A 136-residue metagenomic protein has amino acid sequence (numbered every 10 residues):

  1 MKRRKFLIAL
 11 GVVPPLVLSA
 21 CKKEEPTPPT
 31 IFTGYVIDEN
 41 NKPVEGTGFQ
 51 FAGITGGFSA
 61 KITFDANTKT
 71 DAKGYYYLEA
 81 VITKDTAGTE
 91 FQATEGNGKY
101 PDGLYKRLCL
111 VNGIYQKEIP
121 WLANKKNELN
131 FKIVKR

Functional and structural regions predicted by a protein language model:
R3-L7: N-terminal export leaders
P14-I31, Y35-N40, K135: Beta-strand-rich domain onsets/edges
P28-P29, I62, K125: Residue-level preference for beta-strand/loop junctions
F32, D38-F58: Short, ordered, surface-exposed loop/turn motifs in non-cytosolic proteins
F58-Y77: Short, acidic Ser/Thr/Gly-rich low-complexity loop/linker segments typical of extracellular and cell-surface proteins
Y77-T89: Short Pro-Gly-centered beta-turn/loop motif in secreted/extracellular proteins
G98-D102: Short acidic/polar inter-strand loop motif in beta-rich domains
R107-R136: Extracellular beta-sheet/turn segments enriched in Thr/Pro/Gly and aliphatic residues
